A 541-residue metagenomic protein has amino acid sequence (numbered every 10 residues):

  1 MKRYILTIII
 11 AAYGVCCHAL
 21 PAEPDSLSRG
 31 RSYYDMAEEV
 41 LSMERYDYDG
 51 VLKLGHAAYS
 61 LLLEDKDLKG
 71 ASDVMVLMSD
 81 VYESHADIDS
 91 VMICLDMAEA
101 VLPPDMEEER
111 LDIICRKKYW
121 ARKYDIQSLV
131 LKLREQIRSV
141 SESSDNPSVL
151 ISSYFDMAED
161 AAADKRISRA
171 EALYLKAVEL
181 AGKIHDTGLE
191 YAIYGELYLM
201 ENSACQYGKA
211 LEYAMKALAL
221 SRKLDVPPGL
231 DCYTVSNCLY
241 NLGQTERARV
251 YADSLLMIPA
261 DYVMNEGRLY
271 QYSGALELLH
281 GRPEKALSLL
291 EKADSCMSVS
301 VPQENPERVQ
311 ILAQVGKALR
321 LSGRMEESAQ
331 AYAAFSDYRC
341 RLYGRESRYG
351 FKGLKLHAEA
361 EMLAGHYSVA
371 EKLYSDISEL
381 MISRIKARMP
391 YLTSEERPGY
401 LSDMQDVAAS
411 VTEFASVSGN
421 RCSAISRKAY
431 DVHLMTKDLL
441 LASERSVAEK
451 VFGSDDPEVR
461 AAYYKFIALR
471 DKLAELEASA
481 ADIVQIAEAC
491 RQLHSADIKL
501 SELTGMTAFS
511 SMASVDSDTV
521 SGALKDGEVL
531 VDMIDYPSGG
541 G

Functional and structural regions predicted by a protein language model:
S26, K66-K69, M106-R110, S144-L150 (+6 more regions): Helix N-cap/loop-to-helix boundary motif
R31-S32, D73, D112, S152 (+8 more regions): Residue register of alpha-helical TPR repeats
L41, Y59-L62, Y82, L102-P103 (+13 more regions): Eukaryotic all-alpha helical interaction scaffolds
H56, L175, M215, V226 (+6 more regions): Alpha-helical solenoid repeat scaffolds used for protein-protein interaction
